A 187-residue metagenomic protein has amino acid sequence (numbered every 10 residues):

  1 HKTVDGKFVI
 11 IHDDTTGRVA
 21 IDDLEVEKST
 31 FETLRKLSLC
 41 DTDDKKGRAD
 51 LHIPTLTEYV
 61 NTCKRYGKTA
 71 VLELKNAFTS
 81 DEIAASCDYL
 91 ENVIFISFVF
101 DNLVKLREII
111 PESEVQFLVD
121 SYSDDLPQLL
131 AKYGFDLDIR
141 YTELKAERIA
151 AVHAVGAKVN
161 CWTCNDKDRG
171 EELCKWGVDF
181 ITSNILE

Functional and structural regions predicted by a protein language model:
H1-K2, F8-V9: Conserved metal-phosphate-binding beta-hairpin within the catalytic cores of diverse ATP-dependent phosphoryl-transfer
K2-T3, R35: Zinc-dependent deaminase catalytic domain
T3, T16, T55, T163 (+1 more regions): Ser/Thr-centric signal marking residues that sit in or immediately flank functional binding/regulatory motifs
T3-V4, D120: Short, solvent-exposed turn/loop segments enriched in Gly/Ser/Thr/Pro and often Arg
V4-D5, S80: Short catalytic/ligand-binding loop motif for oxyanion handling, primarily in non-cytosolic enzymes, centered on
G6-K7, G67: Conserved catalytic motifs of the protein kinase core domain
H12-F117, Y133, I139, V155: Metal-dependent phosphodiesterase/phospholipase catalytic core, i.e., the His/Asp/Glu-rich active-site region
D44-D50, Q116-E187: C-terminal active-site rim and adjoining tail of enzyme catalytic domains
